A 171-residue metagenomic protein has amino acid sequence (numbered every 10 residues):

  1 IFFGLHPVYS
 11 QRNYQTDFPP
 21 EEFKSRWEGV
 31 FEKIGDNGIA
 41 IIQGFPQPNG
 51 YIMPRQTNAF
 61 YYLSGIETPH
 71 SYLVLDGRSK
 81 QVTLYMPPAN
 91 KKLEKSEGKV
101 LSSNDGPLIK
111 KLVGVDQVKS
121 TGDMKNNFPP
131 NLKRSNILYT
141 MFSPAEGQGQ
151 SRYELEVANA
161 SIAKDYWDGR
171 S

Functional and structural regions predicted by a protein language model:
F2-S171: A composition/biophysics-driven feature that prefers long, compositionally simple stretches
